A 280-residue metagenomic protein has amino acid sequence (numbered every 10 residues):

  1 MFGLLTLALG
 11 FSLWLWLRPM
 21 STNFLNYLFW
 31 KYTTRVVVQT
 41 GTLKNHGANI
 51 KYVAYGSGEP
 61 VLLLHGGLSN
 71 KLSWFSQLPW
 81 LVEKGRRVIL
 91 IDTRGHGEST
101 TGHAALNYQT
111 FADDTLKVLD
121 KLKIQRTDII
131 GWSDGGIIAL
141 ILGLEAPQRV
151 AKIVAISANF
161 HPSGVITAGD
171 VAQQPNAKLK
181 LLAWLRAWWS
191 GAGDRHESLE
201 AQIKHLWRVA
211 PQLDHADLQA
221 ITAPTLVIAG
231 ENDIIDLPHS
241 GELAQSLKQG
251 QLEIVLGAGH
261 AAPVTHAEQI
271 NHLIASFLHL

Functional and structural regions predicted by a protein language model:
L5-T42: An N-terminal hydrophobic leader/cap segment in hydrolases
K51-E98: Conserved HGGG/HGGXW glycine-rich cap/lid loop of the alpha/beta-hydrolase fold
F75, E83, L90-I130: Active-site loop/oxyanion-hole signature of alpha/beta-hydrolase fold enzymes
I137-E145, A151-L181: Flexible "cap/lid" loop of the alpha/beta hydrolase fold
A201-D217: Active-site nucleophile elbow and catalytic-triad environment of alpha/beta-hydrolase enzymes
I221, V227-A229: Short beta-strand/loop motif that positions the catalytic acidic residue of the alpha/beta-hydrolase fold
I234-H239: Conserved alpha/beta-hydrolase "acid-adjacent" motif
L256-L280: Catalytic active-site module of serine/aspartate enzymes centered on a nucleophile-bearing elbow/loop
